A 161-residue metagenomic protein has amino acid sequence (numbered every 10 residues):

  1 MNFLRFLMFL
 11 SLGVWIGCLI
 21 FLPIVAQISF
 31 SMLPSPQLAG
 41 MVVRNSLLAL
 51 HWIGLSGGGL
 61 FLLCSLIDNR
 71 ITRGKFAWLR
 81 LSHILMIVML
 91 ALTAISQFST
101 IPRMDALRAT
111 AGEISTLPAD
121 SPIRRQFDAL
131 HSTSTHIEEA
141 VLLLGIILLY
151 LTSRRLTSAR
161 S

Functional and structural regions predicted by a protein language model:
N2-R80, A106-D128, R160: Interfacial loop at the N-terminal end of multi-pass membrane proteins
F9, H83-I87, I137-L142: Hydrophobic H-region at the start of alpha-helical membrane spans
W15-I16, L85-I101: Hydrophobic alpha-helical membrane-insertion segments
F21-V25, I95, S99-P102, I147: Transmembrane alpha-helix boundary/anchor motif
W52, S56-G59, V88, T133-H136: Hydrophobic residues within alpha-helical transmembrane segments of multi-pass solute transporters/permease subunits
L60-I71, E138-A159: Transmembrane alpha-helical segments in integral membrane proteins
L79-A91, R125, A129-T133: Alpha-helical membrane-spanning segments of integral membrane proteins, especially the hydrophobic core of TM bundles
T93, Q97, T135-L142: Alpha-helical transmembrane segments of helical membrane proteins, especially in multi-pass transport, channel
